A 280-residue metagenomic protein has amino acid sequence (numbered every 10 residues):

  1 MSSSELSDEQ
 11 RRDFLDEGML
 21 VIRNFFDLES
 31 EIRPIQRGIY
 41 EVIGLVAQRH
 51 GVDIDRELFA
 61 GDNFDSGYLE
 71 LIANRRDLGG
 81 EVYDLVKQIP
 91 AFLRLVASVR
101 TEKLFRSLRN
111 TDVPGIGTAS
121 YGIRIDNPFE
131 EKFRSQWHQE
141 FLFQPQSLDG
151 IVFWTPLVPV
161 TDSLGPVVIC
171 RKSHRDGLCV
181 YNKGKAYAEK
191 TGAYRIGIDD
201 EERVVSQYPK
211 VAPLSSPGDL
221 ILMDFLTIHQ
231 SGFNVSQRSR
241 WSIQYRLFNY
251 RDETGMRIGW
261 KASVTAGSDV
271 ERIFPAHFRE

Functional and structural regions predicted by a protein language model:
M1-D16, R23-Q136, F143: Non-heme Fe(II)-dependent double-stranded beta-helix
M19, L148-V152, L164, K210-A212 (+1 more regions): Extracellular structured ligand-interaction cores
F26-E29, I123, L142, P159-T161 (+3 more regions): Short, solvent-exposed loop/turn segments at secondary-structure junctions
L45-I54, A73, L178-K183, P217-L222 (+1 more regions): Non-heme Fe(II)/2-oxoglutarate
P114, Q139-Q146, T155-P166, K172-H174: Active-site region of the double-stranded beta-helix
W137-F141, W154-T155, Q207-P209, T227-Q230: Glycine-rich, charged/polar anion/phosphate-binding loops that engage phosphate groups from diverse ligands
Q144-D162, L214-P217, L222, R246-N249: Short, conserved beta-strand element in jelly-roll/cupin
D162-I228: Double-stranded beta-helix
